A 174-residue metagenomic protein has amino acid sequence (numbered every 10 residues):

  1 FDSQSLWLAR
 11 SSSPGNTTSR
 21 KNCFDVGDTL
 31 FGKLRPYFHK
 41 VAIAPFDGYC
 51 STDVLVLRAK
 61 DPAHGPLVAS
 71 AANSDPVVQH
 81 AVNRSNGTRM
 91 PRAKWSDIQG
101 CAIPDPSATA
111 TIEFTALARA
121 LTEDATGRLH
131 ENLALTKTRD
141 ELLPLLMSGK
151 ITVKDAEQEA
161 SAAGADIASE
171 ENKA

Functional and structural regions predicted by a protein language model:
F1-V26, Y37, A44-P45, C50 (+1 more regions): Sequence-specific dsDNA recognition surfaces
T18-R20, Y37, C50-D53, K94-Q99 (+1 more regions): A generic structural signal for well-ordered coil/turn residues at beta-strand boundaries that shape enzyme active-site
F31-G32: A generic structural signal for residues embedded in beta-strands
P36, S70-V77: Short, intrinsically disordered, mixed-charge
F38-K40, H64: Flexible loop/turn segments at secondary-structure boundaries
A44-P45, R89-A93: Short proline/glycine-enriched turn/loop segments at secondary-structure junctions
G48-S70: Short peripheral tails and domain-boundary helices/loops at the edges of structured domains
P62, L67, V78-H80, R84-G87 (+1 more regions): Amphipathic alpha-helical coiled-coil/heptad-repeat segments
